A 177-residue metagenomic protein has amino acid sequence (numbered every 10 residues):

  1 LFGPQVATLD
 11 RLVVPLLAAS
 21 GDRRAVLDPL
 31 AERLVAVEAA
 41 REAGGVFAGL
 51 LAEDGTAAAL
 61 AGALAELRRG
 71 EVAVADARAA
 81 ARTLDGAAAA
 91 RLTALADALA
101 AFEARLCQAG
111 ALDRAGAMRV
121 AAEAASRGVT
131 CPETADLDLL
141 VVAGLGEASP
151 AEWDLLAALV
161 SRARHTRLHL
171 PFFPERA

Functional and structural regions predicted by a protein language model:
L1-A135, P150, F172-P174: Basic/charged alpha-beta structural segments of nucleotide/phosphate-handling enzymes
D136-S149: Conserved P-loop NTPase "ATPase switch" module shared by AAA+ and STAND
L137, A151-A177: Conserved RecA-like helicase ATPase core segment that couples NTP binding/hydrolysis to strand translocation
